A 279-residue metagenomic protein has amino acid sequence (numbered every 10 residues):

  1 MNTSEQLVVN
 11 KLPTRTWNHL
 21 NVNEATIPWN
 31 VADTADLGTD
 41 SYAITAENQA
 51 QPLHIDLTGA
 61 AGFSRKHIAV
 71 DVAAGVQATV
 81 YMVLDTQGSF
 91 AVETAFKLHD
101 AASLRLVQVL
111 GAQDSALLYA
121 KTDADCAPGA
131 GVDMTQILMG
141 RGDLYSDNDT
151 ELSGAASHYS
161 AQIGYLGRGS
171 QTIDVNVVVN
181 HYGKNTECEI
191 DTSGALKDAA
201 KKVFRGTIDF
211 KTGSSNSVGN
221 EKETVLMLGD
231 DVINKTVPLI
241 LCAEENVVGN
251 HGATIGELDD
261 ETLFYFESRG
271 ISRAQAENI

Functional and structural regions predicted by a protein language model:
M1-A50: Long, low-complexity, mixed-charge
N30-I271: Conserved beta-strand/loop scaffold segments within soluble protein domains that form the structured core and edges
E277-I279: Catalytic-core signal marking the mid-to-C-terminal active-site face
